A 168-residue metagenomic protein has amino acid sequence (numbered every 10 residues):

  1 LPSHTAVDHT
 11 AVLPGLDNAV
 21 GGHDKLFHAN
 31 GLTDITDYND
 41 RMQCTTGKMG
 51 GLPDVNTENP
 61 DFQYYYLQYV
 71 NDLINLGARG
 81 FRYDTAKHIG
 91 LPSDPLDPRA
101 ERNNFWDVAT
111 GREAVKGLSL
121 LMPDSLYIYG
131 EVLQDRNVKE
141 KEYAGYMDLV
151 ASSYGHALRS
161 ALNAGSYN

Functional and structural regions predicted by a protein language model:
P2-D40, L96-R102, A144-L149: Aromatic- and acidic-residue-enriched segments that line the glycan-binding/catalytic groove of carbohydrate-active
P2-L26, V55-F81, G117: An active-site-proximal structural segment forming one wall of the substrate-binding cleft that immediately precedes
S3, Q68-N168: Active-site-proximal helices and loops of the catalytic beta/alpha 8
V12, N18-A19, H28, C44 (+5 more regions): Generic detector of intrinsically disordered, low-complexity, polar/charged segments
D17, H23-D24, T33, M49 (+3 more regions): Compositionally biased, intrinsically disordered low-complexity regions
H23, G51-P53, D124-S125, G145: Generic structural motif recognizing short loop/turn segments at the entrances and edges of beta-strands
H23-H28, D40-M42, K48, N75 (+2 more regions): Surface-exposed charge patches in extracellular/virion surface proteins
T33-V55: N-terminal small/glycine-rich loop or linker at the start of catalytic domains across soluble metabolic enzymes
